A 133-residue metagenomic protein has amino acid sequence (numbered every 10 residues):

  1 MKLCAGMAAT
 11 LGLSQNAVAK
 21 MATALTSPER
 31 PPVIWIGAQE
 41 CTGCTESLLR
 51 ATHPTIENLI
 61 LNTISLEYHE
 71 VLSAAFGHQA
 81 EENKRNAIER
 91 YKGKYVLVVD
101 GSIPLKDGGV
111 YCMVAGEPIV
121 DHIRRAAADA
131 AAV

Functional and structural regions predicted by a protein language model:
M1-M21: N-terminal export signals
V18-A128: Extended, subdomain-level signal for the structured scaffold at the beginning of enzyme domains
A131-V133: Catalytic cores of nucleophile-dependent amide-cleaving enzymes
